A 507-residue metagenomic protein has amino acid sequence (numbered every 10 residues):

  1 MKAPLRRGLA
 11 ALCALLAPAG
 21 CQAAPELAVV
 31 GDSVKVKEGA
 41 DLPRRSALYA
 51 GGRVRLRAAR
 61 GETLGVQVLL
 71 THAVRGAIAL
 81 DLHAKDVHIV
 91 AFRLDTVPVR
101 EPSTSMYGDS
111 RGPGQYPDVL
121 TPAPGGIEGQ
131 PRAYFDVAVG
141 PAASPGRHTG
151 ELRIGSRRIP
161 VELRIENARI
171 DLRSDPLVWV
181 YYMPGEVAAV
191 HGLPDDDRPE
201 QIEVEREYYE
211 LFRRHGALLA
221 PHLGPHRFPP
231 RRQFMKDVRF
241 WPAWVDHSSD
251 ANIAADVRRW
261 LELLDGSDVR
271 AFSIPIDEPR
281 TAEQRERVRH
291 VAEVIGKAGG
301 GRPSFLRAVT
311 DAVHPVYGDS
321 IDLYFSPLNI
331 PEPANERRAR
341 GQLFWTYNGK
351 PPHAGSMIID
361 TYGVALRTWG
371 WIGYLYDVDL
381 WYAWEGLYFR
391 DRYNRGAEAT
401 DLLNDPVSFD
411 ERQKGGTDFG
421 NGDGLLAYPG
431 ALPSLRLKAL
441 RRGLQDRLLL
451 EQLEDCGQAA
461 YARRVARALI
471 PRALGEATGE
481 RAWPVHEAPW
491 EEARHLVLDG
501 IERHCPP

Functional and structural regions predicted by a protein language model:
M1-L9: Bacterial N-terminal signal peptides that target proteins for export
G8-A19: Bacterial N-terminal signal peptides
A24-R157: Ligand-binding face of N-terminal immunoglobulin V-set domains in extracellular IgSF glycoproteins
I159-H247, L261-F272, D277, L306: An acidic-aromatic substrate-binding cleft motif
E186-E200, P242-N252, F272-R285, D322-P327 (+1 more regions): The substrate-binding groove and active-site-proximal loops of carbohydrate-active enzymes, especially glycoside
F212-R213, F228-R239, D256-V269, I295-G301 (+2 more regions): Acidic (Asp/Glu)-rich catalytic clusters
V257-A282, V294-D311, N394-P507: Catalytic domains of carbohydrate-active enzymes that cleave complex glycans
G318-S408: Catalytic-core region of carbohydrate-active enzymes that cleave or remodel glycosidic bonds
